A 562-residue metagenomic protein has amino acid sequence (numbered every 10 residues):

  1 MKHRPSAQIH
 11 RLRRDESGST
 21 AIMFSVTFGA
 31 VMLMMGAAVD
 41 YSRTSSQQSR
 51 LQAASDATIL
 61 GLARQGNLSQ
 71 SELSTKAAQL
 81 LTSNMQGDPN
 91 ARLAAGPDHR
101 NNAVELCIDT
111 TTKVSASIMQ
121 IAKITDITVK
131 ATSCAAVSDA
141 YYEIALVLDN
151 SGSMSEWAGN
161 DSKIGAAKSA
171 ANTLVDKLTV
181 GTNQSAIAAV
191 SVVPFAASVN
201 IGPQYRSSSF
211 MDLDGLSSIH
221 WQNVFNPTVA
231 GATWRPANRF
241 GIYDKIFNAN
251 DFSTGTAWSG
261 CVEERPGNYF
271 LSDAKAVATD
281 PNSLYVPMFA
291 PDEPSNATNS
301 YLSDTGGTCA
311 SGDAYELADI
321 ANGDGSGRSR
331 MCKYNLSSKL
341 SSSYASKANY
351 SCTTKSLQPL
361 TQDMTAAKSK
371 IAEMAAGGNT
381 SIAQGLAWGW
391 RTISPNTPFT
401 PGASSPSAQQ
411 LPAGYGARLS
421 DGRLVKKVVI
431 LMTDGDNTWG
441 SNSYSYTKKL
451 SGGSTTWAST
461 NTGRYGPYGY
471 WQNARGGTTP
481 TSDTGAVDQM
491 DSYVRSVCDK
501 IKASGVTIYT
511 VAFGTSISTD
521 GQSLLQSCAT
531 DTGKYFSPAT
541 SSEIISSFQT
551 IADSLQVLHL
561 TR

Functional and structural regions predicted by a protein language model:
M1-S74, N160, I508, A529: Alpha-helical assembly-interface signal, strongest on the long, hydrophobic N-terminal helix that forms
K2, S45, S49, A54 (+9 more regions): Short amphipathic secondary-structure patches
Q8-T27, N101-A145, M154-A158, W390 (+2 more regions): Acidic, polar low-complexity linker/tail segments
L33-G36, D40, S138-G165, I371 (+1 more regions): MIDAS-like acidic motif and immediate structural context at the N-terminus of von Willebrand factor A/I domains
L81-G87, S207, D212-L213, V497-R562: Von Willebrand factor A/integrin I-like adhesion domains
N90, Y141-Y142, A186-S191, L424-V428 (+2 more regions): Loop/turn elements at helix/coil->beta-strand transitions in domains of secreted/extracellular proteins
M154-A189, D488-D491: …and closely analogous acidic/polar surface helices at protein-protein or active-site interfaces in A-domain-like
Y205-V506: Acidic, Ser/Thr/Gly/Pro-rich low-complexity segments that form flexible
